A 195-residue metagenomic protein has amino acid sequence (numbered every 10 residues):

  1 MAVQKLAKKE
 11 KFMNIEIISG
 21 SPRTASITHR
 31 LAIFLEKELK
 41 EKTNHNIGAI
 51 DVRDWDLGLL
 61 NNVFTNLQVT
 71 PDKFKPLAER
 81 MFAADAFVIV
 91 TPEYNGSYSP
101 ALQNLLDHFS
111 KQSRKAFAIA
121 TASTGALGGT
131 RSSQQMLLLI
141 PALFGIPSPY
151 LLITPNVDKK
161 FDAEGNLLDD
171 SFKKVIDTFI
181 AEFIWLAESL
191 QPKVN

Functional and structural regions predicted by a protein language model:
V3-F12: Short, Lys/Arg-enriched N-terminal segments with co-localized hydrophobic residues within the first ~10-30 amino acids
E10, E41, T65, K75-P76 (+1 more regions): Glycine-rich phosphate/pyrophosphate-binding loop and the adjoining helix
M13-T43: N-terminal beta1-alpha1 ligand-phosphate binding loop
T28, A32, F74, S99-L102 (+4 more regions): A general structural signal for well-ordered alpha-helical segments in protein cores
V52-V69, A163: N-terminal beta-loop-helix "entrance" segment that forms/cooperates in small-molecule cofactor or anionic ligand
V69-F144: Helix-loop-strand module that forms the ligand-binding subsite of alpha/beta enzymes
